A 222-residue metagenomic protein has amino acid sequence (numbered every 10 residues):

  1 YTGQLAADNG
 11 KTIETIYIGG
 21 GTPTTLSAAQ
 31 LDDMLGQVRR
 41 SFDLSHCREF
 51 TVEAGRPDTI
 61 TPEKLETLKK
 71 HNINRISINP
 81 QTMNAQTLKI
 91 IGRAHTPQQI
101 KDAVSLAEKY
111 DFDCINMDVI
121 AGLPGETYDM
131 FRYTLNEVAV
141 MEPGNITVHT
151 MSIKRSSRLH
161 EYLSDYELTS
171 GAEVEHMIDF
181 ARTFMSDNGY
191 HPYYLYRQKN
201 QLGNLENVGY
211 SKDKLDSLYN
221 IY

Functional and structural regions predicted by a protein language model:
Y1-A181: Conserved non-cysteine loop/helix-boundary elements of the Radical SAM core domain that shape
S164-Y222: Auxiliary Fe-S-binding modules of radical SAM enzymes
